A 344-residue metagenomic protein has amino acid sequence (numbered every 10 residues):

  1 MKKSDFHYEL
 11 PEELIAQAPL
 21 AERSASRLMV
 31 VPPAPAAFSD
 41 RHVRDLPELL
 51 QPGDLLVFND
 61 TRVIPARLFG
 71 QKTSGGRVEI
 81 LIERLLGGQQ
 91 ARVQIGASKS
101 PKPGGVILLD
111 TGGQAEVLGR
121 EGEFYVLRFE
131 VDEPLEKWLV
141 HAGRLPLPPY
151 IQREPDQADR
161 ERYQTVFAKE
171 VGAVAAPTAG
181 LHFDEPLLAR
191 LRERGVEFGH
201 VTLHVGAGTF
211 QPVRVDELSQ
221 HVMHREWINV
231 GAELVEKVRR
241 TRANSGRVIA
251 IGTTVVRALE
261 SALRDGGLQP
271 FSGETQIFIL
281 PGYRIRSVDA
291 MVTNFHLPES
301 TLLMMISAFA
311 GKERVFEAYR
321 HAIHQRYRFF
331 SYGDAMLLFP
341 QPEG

Functional and structural regions predicted by a protein language model:
M1-G344: Surface-exposed, charge/polar-rich loops and edge strands
